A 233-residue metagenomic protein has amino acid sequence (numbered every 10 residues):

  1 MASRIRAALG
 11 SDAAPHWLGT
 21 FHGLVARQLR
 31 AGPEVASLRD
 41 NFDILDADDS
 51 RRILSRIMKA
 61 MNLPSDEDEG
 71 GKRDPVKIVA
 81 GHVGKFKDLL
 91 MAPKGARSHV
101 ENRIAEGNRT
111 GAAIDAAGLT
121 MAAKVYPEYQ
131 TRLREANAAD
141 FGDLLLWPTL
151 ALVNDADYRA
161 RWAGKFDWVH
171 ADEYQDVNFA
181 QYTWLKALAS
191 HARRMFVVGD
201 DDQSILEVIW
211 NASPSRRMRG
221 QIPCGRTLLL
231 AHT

Functional and structural regions predicted by a protein language model:
M1-L45, R51, A136, A160 (+1 more regions): P-loop NTPase Walker
R4, R56, R217-M218: Generic structural signal for isolated residues within well-ordered alpha-helices
A8, A31, V35, A60-P64 (+4 more regions): Phosphate/oxyanion-binding loops and surfaces in catalytic or ligand/nucleic-acid-binding neighborhoods
W17, D43-S50, I114-M218, L229-H232: Conserved helicase NTPase motor core
V25, L29, K87-M91, H170: Short alpha-helix boundary/capping elements
D49-A138, E207, N211-S213: Basic/charged alpha-beta structural segments of nucleotide/phosphate-handling enzymes
R97-R109, G164-W168, D200-D202, I222: Short linear capping/connector segments at secondary-structure termini
